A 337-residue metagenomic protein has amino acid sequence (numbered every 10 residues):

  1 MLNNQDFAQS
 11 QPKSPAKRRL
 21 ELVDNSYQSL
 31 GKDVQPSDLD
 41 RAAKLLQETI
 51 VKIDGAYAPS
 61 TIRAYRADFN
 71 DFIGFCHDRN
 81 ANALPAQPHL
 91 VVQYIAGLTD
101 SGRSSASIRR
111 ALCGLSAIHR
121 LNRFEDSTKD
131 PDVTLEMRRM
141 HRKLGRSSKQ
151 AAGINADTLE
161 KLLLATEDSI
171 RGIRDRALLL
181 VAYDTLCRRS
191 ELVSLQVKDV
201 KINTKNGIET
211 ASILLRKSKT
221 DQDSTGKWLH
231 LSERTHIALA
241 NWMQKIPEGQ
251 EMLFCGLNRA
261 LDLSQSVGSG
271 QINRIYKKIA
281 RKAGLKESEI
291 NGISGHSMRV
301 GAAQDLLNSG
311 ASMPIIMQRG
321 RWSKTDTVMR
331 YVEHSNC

Functional and structural regions predicted by a protein language model:
M1-L84, Q93-A96: Basic/aromatic DNA-contact patch characteristic of tyrosine site-specific recombinases
P12-P15, Q318, V328-C337: DNA/chromatin major-groove-contacting recognition/catalytic segments
L46-S60, N70-K149, L164-D168: N-terminal core-binding DNA-recognition domain of tyrosine recombinases/integrases
H119, D126, G207-L263, I275-I279: Basic, alpha-helical nucleic-acid-contacting "clamp/cap" segments
D157-R189, G207: Basic, Lys/Arg- and aromatic-enriched nucleic-acid-binding interface segment
L159, R174-R176, S269, N273 (+1 more regions): Short, leucine-enriched amphipathic alpha-helices that occur as contiguous helical runs
A182-E209, P314-Q318: Short, charged phosphate-coordinating catalytic segments
E248-G249, N273-Q318, T325, C337: Short, basic (Lys/Arg/His-rich) helix/loop patches that form interaction surfaces in the mid-to-C-terminal regions
